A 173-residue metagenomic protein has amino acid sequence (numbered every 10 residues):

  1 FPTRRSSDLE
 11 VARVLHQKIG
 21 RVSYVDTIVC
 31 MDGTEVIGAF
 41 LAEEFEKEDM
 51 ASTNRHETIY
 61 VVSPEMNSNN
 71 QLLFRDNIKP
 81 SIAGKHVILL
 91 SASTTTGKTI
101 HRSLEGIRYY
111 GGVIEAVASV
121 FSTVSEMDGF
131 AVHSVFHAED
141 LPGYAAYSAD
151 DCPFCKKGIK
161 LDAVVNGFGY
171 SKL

Functional and structural regions predicted by a protein language model:
F1-S6: Short, small-residue-biased leader/transition segments that mark boundaries at the very start of proteins
L15-S23, I78-I82: Glycine-rich helix-loop-beta junction characteristic of Rossmann-like nucleotide cofactor-binding loops
I19, F45-D49, I107, G111: Active-site catalytic pocket residues across diverse enzymes, especially alpha/beta-hydrolases
R21-T34: Short glycine-rich phosphate-binding loop at a beta-alpha junction
C30, L89-L90: Hydrophobic Val/Ile/Leu positions in short beta-strands of Rossmann-like dinucleotide-binding domains
E35-I88, T95-K98: Short, glycine/charge-rich flexible loops or terminal/linker lids adjacent to PRPP-binding catalytic cores
T94-I107: A phosphate-binding catalytic loop at a beta-strand-loop-alpha-helix junction that coordinates phosphoryl groups
L104-L173: PRPP-dependent phosphoribosyltransferase catalytic core
